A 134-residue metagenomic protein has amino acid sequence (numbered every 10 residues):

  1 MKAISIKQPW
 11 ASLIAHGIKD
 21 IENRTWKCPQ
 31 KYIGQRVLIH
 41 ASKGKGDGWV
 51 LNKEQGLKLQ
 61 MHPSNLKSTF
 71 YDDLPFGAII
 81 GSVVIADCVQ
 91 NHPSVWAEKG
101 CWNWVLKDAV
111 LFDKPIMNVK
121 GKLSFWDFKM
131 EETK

Functional and structural regions predicted by a protein language model:
M1-K134: Structured alpha/beta reader/binder surfaces that contact nucleic acids or chromatin modification marks
